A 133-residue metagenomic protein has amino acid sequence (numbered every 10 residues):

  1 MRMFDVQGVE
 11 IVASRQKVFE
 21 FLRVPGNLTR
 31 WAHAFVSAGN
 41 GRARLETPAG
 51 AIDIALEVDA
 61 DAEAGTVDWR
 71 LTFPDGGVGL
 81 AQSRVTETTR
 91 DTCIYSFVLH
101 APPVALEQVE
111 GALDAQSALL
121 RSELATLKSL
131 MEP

Functional and structural regions predicted by a protein language model:
M1-A38: Hydrophobic ligand-binding cavity/cleft-lining segments
M1-R2, A49-A51, A125: An N-terminal domain-start capping segment
V6, R42, Q108-G111: Conserved short-loop catalytic and cofactor-binding motifs
G8-V12, E57, R84: Generic structural detector for well-ordered beta-strands
I11-A13, T47, L71, A101: Short beta-strand-to-loop capping motifs
A13, R23-G26, D53, A118-S122: Generic recognition of short, well-ordered alpha-helical interface segments
N27-L80, T88, I94, L130-P133: Glycine-rich portal/gate segments that line the openings of hydrophobic small-molecule binding cavities
F73-S122, T126-P133: Beta-strand/loop substructures that line and gate deep hydrophobic ligand-binding cavities in soluble
